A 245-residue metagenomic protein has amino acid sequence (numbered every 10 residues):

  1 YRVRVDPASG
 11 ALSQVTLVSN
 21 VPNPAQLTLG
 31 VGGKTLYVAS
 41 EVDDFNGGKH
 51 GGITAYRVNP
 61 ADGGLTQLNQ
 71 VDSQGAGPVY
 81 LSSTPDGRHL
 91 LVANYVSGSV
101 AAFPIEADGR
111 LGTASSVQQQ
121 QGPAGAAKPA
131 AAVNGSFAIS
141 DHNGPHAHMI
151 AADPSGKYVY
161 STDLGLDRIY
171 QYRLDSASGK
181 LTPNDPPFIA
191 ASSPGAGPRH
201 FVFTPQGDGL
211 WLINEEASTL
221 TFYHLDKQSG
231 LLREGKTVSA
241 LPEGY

Functional and structural regions predicted by a protein language model:
Y1, G51-T54, S99-A101, R168-Y170 (+1 more regions): A short loop-to-beta-strand structural motif that recurs across blades of beta-propeller domains
V3-G10, Y56-G63, A102-T113, Y172-L181 (+1 more regions): Short loop/turn segments immediately following beta-strands, especially the blade-tip and inter-blade linker loops
S13-S19, T66-V71, S115, N134-S140 (+2 more regions): A short beta-strand motif characteristic of beta-propeller blades
Q14-G87: Blade-loop segments of beta-propeller domains
V21-G32, Q74-H89, Q121-G156, A191-G209 (+1 more regions): Beta-rich, blade/repeat-based domains predominating in secreted/periplasmic proteins but also intracellular
V38-A39, V92, S161, L212: Residue position within the beta-strands of beta-propeller blades
E41-G47, V96-S99, L166-R168, A217-T219: Short glycine/acidic-enriched loop and turn motifs that connect beta-strands
G156-E215: Loop-centered beta-sheet repeat module
